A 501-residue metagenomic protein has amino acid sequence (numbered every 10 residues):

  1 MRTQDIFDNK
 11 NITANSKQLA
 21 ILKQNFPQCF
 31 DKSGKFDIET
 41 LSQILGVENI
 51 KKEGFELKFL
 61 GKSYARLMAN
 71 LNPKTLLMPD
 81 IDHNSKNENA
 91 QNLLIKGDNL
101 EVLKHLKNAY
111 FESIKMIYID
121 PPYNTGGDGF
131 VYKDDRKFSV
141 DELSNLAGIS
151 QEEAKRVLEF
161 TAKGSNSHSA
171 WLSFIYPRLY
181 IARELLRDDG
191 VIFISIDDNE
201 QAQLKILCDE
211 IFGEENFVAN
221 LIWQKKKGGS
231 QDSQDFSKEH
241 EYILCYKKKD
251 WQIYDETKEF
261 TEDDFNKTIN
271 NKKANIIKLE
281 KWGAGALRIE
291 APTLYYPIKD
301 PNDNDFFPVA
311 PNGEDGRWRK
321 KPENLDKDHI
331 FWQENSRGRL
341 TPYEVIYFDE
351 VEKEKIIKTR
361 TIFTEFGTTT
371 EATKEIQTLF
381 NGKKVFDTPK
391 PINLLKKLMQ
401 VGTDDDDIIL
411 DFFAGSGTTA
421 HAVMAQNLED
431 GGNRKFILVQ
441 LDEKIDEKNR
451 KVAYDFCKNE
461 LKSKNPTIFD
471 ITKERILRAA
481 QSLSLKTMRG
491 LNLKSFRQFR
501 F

Functional and structural regions predicted by a protein language model:
M1-F36: N-terminal low-complexity, Ser/Thr- and acidic-residue-enriched intrinsically disordered segments
K23, K205, D209, K473 (+1 more regions): Class I S-adenosyl-L-methionine
D31-I408, D430-G432, L441-N449: Class I S-adenosyl-L-methionine
I119, D407-Q426: A phosphate-binding catalytic loop at a beta-strand-loop-alpha-helix junction that coordinates phosphoryl groups
I175, T419, T472: Aromatic/hydrophobic pocket-lining residues that form the small-molecule binding cavity in soluble enzyme cores
E262, I346, A414-G417, G490-F501: A glycine-rich phosphate-binding loop feature that marks nucleotide/adenosyl-phosphate handling sites
A425-F501: PRPP-dependent phosphoribosyltransferase catalytic core
